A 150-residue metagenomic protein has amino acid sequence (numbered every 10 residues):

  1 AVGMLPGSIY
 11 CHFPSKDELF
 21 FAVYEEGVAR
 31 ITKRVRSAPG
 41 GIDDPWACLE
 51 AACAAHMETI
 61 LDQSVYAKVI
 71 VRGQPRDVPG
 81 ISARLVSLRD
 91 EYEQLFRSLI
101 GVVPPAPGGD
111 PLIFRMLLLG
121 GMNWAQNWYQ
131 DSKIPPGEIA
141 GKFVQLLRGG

Functional and structural regions predicted by a protein language model:
A1-E18, A22: Helix-turn-helix
D17-F21, A47, K68: Residue-level preference for short helical/loop micro-motifs built around acidic side chains
F21, E25, R72: Phosphate-coordinating loops and pocket residues in cytosolic domains that bind phosphorylated ligands
A22, R36-D62, F114: Hydrophobic alpha-helical connector segments
E26-R36, P79-P105, P111-M116, E138-G141 (+1 more regions): Amphipathic alpha-helical packing segments from all-alpha helical-bundle domains
A47-A51, A55, V69, I113-G120 (+3 more regions): Amphipathic alpha-helical interaction segments
A51, E58-R97, G101, P105 (+1 more regions): Short secondary-structure transition hinges
E58-D62, Y66, L118-P135, L147-G150: Amphipathic C-terminal alpha-helical segment
